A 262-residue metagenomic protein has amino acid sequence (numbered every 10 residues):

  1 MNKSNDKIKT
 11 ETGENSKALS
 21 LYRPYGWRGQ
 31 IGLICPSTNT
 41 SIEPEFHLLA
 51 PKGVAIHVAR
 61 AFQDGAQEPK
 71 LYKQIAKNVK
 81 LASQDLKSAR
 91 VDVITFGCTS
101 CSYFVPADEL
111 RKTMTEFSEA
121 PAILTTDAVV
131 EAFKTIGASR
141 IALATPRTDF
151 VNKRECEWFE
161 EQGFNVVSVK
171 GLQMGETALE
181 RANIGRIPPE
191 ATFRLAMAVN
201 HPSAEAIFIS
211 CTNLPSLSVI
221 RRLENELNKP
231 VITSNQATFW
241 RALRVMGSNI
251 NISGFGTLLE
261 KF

Functional and structural regions predicted by a protein language model:
N2-L81, D149-N152, C156-I184: N-terminal glycine-rich anion-binding loop in soluble enzyme alpha/beta folds
A76-R90, A191-A204: Short, well-structured alpha-helical segments in soluble
V79-D127: Glycine/small-residue-rich loop that forms an oxyanion/phosphate-binding "nest" at active or ligand-binding sites
V91-G97, A142-A144, A204-C211: Periplasmic-binding protein-like
R111-F133, K170, L223-A242: Short, acidic/small-residue loops that bind anionic groups at enzyme active sites
F117-T177, E260: Conserved beta-alpha
E176-R181, V231-N251: Short, flexible loop segments at boundaries between secondary-structure elements
E190, R194-L223, T233, T238-F239: Hydrophobic alpha-helical
